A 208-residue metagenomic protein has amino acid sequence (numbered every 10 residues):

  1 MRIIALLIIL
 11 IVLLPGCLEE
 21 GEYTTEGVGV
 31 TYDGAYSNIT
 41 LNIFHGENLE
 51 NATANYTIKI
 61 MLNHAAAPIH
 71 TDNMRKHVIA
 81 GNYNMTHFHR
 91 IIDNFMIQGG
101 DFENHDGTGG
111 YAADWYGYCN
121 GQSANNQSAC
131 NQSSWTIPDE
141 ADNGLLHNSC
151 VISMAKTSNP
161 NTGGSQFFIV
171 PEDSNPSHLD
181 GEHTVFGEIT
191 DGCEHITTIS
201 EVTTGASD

Functional and structural regions predicted by a protein language model:
M1-Y23: Secretory targeting signatures
C17-D208: Cyclophilin-like peptidyl-prolyl cis-trans isomerases
